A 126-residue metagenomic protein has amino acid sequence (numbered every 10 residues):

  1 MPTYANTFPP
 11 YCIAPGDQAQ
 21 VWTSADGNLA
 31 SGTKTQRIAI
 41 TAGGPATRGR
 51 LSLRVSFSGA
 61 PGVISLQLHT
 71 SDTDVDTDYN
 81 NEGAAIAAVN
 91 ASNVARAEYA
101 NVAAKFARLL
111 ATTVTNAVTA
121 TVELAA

Functional and structural regions predicted by a protein language model:
M1-Q20, V122-A126: Short, intrinsically disordered N-terminal pre-domain segments
P2, A30-S31, T41, G62 (+3 more regions): Solvent-exposed, low-complexity segments and loops of surface/extracellular structural proteins
S24, L29-P45, S71, G83: Short Trp-Ser/Thr-centered turn/loop motifs at beta-strand boundaries
S24, N80-A91: Solvent-exposed serine/threonine-rich low-complexity stretches and specific carbohydrate-binding patches
K34-G59, A125: Aromatic, loop-rich ligand-recognition surfaces of beta-strand-rich domains
Q36-T41, N93-N101: Exposed aromatic-hydrophobic patches
R48-V55, A100-V118: Noncatalytic modules at the cell exterior or secretory-pathway interfaces, chiefly beta-strand-rich lectin/adhesion
P61-T77, T121-E123: Short, surface-exposed beta-strand/strand-loop-strand elements in extracellular ectodomains
